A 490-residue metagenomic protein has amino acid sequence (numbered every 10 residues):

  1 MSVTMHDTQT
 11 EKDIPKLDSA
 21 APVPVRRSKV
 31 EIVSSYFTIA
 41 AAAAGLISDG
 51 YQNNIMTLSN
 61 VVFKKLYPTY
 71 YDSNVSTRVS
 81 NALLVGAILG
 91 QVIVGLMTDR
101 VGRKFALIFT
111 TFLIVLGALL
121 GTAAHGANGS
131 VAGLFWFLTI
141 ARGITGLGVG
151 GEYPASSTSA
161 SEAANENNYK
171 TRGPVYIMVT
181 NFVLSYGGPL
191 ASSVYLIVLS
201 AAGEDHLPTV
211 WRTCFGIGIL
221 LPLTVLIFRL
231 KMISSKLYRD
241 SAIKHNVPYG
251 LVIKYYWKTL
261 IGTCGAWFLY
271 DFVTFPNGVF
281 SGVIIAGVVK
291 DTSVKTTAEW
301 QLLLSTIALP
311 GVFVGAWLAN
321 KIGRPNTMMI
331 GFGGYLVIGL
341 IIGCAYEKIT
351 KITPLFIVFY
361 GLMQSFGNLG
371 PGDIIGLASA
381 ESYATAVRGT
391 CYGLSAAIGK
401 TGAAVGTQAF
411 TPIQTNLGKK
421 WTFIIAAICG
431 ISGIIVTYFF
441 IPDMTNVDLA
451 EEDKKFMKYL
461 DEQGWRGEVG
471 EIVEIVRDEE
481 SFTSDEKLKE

Functional and structural regions predicted by a protein language model:
S2-E490: Transmembrane-helix signature of 12-pass secondary carriers
